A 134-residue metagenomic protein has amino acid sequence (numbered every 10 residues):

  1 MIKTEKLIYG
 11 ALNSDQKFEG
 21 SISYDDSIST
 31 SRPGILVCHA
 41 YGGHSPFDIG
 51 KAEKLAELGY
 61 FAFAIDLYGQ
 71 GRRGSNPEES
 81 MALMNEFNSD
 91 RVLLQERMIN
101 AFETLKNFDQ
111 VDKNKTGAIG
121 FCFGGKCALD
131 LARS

Functional and structural regions predicted by a protein language model:
M1, G59-Y60, K113-K115: A generic structural signal for alpha->beta connector loops
K3-T4, G124: Feature captures hydrophobic
K6-Q110: Serine-hydrolase catalytic machinery in alpha/beta-hydrolase-like enzymes
M98-S134: Primarily recognizes the serine-hydrolase "nucleophile elbow" in alpha/beta-hydrolase and SGNH/GDSL folds
